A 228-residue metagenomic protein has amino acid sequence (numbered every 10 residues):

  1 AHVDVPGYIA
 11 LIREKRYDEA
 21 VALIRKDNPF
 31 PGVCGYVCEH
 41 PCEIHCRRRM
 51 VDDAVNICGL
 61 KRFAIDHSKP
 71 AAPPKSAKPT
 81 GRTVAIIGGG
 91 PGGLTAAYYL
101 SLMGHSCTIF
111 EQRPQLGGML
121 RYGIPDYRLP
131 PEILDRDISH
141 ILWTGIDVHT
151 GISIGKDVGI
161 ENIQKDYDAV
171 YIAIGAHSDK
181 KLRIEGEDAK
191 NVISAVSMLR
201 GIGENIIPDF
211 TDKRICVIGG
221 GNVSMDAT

Functional and structural regions predicted by a protein language model:
A1-H2, C34-C38, C42, C46: Short cysteine clusters
D4-G35, V51-K78, I202-G203: Ferredoxin-type iron-sulfur electron-transfer modules in oxidoreductases and energy-metabolism complexes
V21-N28, E39-P41, L60, L120-D168: N-terminal Rossmann-like dinucleotide/flavin-binding domain of flavoprotein oxidoreductases that bind FAD/FMN
H40-L60, T83-L100, S106: Short flanking/linker segments adjacent to small metal-binding domains or redox-active Cys/His motifs
A77-V84, V192, T211-D212: A short, charged/proline- and glycine-enriched loop that marks the coil->beta-strand transition at the N-terminal
A85-F110, T150-I160, Q164, S178-K180 (+1 more regions): Rossmann-like dinucleotide/flavin-binding elements
H105-R121: Glycine-rich FAD pyrophosphate-binding loop
I172, A176-R200: Glycine-rich beta-alpha-beta "Rossmann" dinucleotide-binding loop(s) and their flanking helix/strand
